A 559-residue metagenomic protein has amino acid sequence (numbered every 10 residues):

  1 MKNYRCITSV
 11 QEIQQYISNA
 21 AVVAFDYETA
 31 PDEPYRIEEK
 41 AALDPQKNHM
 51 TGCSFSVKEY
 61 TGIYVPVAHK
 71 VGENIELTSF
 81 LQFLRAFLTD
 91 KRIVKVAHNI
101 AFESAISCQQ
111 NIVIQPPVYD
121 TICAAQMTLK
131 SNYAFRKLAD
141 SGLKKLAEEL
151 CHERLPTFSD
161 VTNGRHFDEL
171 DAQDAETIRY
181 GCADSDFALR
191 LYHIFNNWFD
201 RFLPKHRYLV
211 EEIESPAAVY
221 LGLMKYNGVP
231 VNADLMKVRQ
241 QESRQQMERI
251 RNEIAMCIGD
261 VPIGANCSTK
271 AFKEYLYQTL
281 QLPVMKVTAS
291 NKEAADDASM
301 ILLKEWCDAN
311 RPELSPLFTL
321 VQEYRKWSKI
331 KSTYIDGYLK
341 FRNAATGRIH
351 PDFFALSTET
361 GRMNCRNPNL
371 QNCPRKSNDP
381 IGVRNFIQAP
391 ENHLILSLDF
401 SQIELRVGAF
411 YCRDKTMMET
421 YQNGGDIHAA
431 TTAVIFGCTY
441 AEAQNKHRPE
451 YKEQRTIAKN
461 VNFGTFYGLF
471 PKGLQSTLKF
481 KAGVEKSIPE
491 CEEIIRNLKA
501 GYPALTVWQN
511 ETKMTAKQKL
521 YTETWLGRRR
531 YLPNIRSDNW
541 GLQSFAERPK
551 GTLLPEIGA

Functional and structural regions predicted by a protein language model:
M1-C6, Q11, Q15-N19, V23-I37 (+1 more regions): Conserved catalytic core of nucleotide polymerization and phosphodiester-bond processing enzymes
